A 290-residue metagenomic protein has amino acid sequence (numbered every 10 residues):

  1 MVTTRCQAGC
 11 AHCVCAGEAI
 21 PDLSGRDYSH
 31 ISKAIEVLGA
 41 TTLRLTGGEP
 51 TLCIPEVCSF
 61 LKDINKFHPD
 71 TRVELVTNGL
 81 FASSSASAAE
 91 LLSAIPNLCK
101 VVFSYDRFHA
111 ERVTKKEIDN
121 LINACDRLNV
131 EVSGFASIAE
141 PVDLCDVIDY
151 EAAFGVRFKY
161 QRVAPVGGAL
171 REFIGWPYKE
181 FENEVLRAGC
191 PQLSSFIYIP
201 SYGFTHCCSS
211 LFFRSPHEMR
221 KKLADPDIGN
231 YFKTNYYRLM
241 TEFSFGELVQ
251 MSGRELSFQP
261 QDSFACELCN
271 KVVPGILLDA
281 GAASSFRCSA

Functional and structural regions predicted by a protein language model:
M1-A11, T42-R44, S195-G203: N-terminal pre-triad scaffold of radical SAM enzymes
C6, C10-C13, C190, C207-C208 (+1 more regions): Short cysteine clusters
C15-G25, A40-C53, P69-S84, I95-E117 (+1 more regions): Core AdoMet radical
L23-K33, G281-A290: Short cysteine/histidine-rich metal-coordination sites, predominantly Zn2+-binding motifs
S32-V37, L61-H68, E90-L98, N120-D126: Acidic (Asp/Glu)-rich catalytic clusters
P55-K62, S83-S93, L144-Y150: Distinct, well-ordered alpha-helical segments
S93-R238, L256-S257: Radical SAM enzyme [4Fe-4S]-AdoMet core and its adjacent flexible, acidic and glycine-rich loops/tails across
F212-A290: Flexible mid-to-C-terminal extensions adjoining Fe-S/redox cofactors in radical SAM and related proteins
